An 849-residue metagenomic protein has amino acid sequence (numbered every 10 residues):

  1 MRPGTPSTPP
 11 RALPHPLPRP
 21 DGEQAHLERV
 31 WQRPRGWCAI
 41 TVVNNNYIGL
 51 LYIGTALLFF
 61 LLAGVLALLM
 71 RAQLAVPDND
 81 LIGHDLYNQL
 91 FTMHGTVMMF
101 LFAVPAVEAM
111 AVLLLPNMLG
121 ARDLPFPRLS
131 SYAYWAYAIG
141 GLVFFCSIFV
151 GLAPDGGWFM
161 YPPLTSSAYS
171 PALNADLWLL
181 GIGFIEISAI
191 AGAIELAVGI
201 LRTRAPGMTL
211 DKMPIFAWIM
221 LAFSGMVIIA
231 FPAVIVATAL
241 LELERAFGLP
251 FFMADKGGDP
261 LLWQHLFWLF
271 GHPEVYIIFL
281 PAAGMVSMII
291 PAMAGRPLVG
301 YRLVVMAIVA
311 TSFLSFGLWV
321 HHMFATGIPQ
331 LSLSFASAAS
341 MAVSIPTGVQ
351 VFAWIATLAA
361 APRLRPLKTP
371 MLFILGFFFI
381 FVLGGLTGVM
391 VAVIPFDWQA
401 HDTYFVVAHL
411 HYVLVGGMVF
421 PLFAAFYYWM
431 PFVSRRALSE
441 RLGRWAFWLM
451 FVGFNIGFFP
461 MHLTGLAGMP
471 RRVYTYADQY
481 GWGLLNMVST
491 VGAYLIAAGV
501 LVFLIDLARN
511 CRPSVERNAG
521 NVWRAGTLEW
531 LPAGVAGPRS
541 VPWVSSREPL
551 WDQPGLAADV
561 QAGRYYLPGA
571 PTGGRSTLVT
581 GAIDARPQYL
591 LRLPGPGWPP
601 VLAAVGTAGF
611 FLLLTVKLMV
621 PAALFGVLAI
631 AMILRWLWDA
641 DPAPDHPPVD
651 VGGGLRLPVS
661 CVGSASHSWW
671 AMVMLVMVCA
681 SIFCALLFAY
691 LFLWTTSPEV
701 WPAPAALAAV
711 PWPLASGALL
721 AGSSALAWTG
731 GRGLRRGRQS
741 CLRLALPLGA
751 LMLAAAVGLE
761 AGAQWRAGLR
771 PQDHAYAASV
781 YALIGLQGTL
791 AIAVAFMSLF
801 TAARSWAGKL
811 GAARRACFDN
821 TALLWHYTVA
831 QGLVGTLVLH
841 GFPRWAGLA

Functional and structural regions predicted by a protein language model:
R2-A708, E760, R766-Q772, A778 (+7 more regions): Membrane-embedded and interfacial regions of multi-pass energy-transducing membrane proteins
G49, C741-L744, A803-A830: Interfacial loop-to-transmembrane junctions
A603, D819-P843: Final/C-terminal transmembrane alpha-helix of multipass membrane proteins
H667, R732, A802-W806: Acidic/histidine-enriched, beta-strand-rich ligand/metal-binding domains
A725-A761: Hydrophobic transmembrane alpha-helical segments that form the core helix bundle of multi-pass membrane enzymes
